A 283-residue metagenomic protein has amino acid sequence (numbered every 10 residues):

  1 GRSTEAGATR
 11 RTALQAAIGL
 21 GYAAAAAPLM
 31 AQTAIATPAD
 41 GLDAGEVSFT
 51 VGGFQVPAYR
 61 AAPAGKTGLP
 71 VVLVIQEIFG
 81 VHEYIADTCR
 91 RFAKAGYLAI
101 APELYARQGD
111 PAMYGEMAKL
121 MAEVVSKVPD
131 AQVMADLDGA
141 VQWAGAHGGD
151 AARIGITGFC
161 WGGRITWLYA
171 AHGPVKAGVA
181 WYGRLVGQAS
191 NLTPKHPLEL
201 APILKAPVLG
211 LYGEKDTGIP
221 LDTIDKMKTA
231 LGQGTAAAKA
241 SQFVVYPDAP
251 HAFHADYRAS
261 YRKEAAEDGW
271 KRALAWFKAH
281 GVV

Functional and structural regions predicted by a protein language model:
G1-A8: N-terminal secretory signal peptides
A8-A25: N-terminal export leaders
A34-P63: N-terminal cap/lid segment of alpha/beta-hydrolase-fold proteins
L69-E77: Short beta-strand element of the alpha/beta-hydrolase
G115-G155, V282: Gly/Ser-rich "nucleophile elbow"/oxyanion-hole loop immediately N-terminal to the catalytic nucleophile in hydrolases
G139-L200: Primarily recognizes the serine-hydrolase "nucleophile elbow" in alpha/beta-hydrolase and SGNH/GDSL folds
G210-Y212: Short beta-strand/loop motif that positions the catalytic acidic residue of the alpha/beta-hydrolase fold
A237-V283: C-terminal catalytic histidine-bearing segment of alpha/beta-hydrolase fold enzymes
